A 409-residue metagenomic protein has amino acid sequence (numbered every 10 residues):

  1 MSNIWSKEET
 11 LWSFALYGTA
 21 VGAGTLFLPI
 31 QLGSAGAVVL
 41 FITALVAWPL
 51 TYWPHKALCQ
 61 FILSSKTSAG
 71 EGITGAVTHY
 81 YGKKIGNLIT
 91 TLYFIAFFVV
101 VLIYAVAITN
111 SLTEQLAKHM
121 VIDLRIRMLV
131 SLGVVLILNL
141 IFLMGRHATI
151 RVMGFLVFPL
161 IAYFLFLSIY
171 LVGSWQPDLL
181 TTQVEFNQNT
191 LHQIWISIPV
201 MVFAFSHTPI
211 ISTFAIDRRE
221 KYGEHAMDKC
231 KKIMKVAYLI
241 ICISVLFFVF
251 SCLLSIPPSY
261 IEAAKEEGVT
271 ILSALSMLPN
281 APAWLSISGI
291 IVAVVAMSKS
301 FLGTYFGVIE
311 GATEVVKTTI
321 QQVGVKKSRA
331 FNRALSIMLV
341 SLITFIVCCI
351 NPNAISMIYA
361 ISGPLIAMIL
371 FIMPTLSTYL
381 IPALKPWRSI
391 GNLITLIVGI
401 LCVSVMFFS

Functional and structural regions predicted by a protein language model:
M1-G33, T51-K56, Q60, L384 (+1 more regions): Membrane-interface "cap" regions at the ends of multi-pass membrane proteins
I4, E8-L11, L124-G133, H225 (+5 more regions): Loop-to-transmembrane helix boundary motifs in multi-pass membrane proteins
K7-I30, Y93, F97, L167-W175 (+3 more regions): Hydrophobic, membrane-embedded alpha-helices of multi-pass small-molecule transporters
L45-H55, V101, L160-Y170, K232-S259 (+1 more regions): Selective recognition of specific alpha-helical transmembrane segments in multi-pass small-molecule
P54-I62, G70-M120, I290-V315: Hydrophobic transmembrane alpha-helices that form the core helical bundles of multi-pass secondary transporters
G70-K83, I241-M297: TM-loop-TM module centered on a large, flexible mid-protein loop between adjacent transmembrane helices in multi-pass
A105, N139-F142, F158-F186, V202-T208 (+3 more regions): Hydrophobic alpha-helical segments and their helix-loop junctions in multi-pass secondary transporters
I108, L112, M128, L132-S174 (+2 more regions): Membrane-interface loop-to-helix entry segments
